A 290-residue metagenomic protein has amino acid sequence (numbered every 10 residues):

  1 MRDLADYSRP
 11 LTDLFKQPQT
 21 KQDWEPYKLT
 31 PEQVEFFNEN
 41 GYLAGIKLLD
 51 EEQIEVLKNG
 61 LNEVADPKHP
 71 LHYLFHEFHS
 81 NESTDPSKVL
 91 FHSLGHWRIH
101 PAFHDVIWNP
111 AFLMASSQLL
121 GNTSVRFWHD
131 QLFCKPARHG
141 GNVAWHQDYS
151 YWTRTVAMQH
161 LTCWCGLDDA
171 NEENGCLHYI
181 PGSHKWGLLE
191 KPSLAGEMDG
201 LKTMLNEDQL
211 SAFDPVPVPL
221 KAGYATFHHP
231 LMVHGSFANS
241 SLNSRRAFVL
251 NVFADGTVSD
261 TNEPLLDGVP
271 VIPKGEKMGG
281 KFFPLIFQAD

Functional and structural regions predicted by a protein language model:
M1-N40, I46-W145, Y151-T153, P192 (+2 more regions): Non-heme Fe(II)-dependent double-stranded beta-helix
R2-W24, P67, Y73, D85 (+3 more regions): Non-heme Fe(II)/2-oxoglutarate
D13, A170-V233, T257, G275-E276: Double-stranded beta-helix
V64-P67, N122, A170, W186 (+1 more regions): Phosphate/oxyanion-binding loops and surfaces in catalytic or ligand/nucleic-acid-binding neighborhoods
Q131, Q147-Y149, C165-D169, P181: Short, structured patches in soluble enzyme cores that scaffold and shape functional sites
R138-H139, A144-Q147, T155, E173-Y179 (+2 more regions): A short secondary-structure junction signal
T153-E172, P219-L220, F227, N251-A254: Short, conserved beta-strand element in jelly-roll/cupin
